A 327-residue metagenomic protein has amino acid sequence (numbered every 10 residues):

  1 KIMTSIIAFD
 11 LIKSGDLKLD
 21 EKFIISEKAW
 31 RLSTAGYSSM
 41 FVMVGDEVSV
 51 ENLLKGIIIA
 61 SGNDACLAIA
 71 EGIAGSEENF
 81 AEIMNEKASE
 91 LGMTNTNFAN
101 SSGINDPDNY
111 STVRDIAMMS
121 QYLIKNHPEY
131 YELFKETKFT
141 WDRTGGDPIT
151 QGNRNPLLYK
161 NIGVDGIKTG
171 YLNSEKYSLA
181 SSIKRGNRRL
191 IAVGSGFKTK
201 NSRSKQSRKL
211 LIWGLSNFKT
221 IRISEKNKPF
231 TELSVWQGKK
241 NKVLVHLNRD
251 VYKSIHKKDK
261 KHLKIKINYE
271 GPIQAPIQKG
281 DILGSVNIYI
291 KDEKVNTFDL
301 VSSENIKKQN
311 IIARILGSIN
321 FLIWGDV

Functional and structural regions predicted by a protein language model:
I2-A117, Q121-K125: Active-site-adjacent loops and short helices of periplasmic peptidoglycan-processing enzymes
M93-T94, P107-Y110, R114-V327: Domain-terminus/edge residues, biased toward the C-terminal soluble/receptor-binding domains of extracytoplasmic
